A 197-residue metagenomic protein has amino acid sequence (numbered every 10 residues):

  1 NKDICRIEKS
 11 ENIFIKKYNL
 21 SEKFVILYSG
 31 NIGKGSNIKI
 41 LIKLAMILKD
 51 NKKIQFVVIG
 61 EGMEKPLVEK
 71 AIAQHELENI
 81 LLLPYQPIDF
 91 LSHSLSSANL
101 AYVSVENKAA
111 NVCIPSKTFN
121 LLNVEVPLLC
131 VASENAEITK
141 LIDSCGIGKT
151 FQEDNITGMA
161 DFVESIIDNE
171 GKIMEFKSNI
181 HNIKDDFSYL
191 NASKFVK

Functional and structural regions predicted by a protein language model:
N1-I13, N37: Acidic anion/phosphate-binding donor-loop and adjacent secondary structure in glycosyltransferase catalytic cores
S10, E64-L67, D89-H93, E137 (+2 more regions): Short acidic active-site motifs
N19-S36, I42-A45: Conserved donor-binding/catalytic core segment of Leloir-type glycosyltransferases
S21, K49-G60, K65-S92: Nucleotide-activated donor-binding/catalytic signature segment of Leloir-type glycosyltransferases, i.e., the conserved
Y28-G33, E61, P84-Y85, D185-D186: Conserved donor-binding loops in enzymes that form glycosidic bonds
S36, P87-S94, A101-L122, P127-K140: Nucleotide-sugar-dependent
S133-E164: Change "using UDP/GDP/dTDP sugars" to "using nucleotide sugars
D154-G158, G171-K197: A charged, aromatic-enriched C-terminal amphipathic alpha-helix characteristic of glycosyltransferases across folds
